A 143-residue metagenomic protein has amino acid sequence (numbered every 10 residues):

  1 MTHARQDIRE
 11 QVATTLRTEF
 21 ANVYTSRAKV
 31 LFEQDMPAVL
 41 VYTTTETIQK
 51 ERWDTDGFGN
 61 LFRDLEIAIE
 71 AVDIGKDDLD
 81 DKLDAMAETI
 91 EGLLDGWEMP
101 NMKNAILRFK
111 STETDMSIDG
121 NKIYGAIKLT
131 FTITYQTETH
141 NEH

Functional and structural regions predicted by a protein language model:
M1-D35, T45-H143: Charged, amphipathic alpha-helical segments and their flanking helix caps
P37-V41: A short glycine-rich, His/Asp/Glu-containing loop-to-beta-strand
